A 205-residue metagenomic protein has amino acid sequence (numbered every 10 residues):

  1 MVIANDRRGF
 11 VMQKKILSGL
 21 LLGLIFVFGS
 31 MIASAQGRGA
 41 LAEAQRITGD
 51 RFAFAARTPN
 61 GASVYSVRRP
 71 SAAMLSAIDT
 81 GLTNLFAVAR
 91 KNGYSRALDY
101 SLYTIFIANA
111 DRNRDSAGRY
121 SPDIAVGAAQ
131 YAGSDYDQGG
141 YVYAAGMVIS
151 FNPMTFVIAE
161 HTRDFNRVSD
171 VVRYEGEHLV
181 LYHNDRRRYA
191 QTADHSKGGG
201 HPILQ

Functional and structural regions predicted by a protein language model:
F10-L20: Bacterial N-terminal signal peptides that target proteins for export
L20-G29: Bacterial N-terminal signal peptides
A33-G37: Boundary at the C-terminal end of the N-terminal hydrophobic targeting segment
D50-L75: Acidic/histidine-rich, surface-exposed loop or edge segments in extracytoplasmic proteins
A77-V148: Auxiliary, metal-adjacent structural segments of Zn-dependent hydrolase domains
P153-R173: Short pre-active-site segment immediately N-terminal to the catalytic Zn-binding motif
G176-T192: Catalytic Zn2+-binding segment of zinc metalloproteases
K197-Q205: Metalloprotease/metallohydrolase-associated module, dominated by Zn2+-dependent proteases
